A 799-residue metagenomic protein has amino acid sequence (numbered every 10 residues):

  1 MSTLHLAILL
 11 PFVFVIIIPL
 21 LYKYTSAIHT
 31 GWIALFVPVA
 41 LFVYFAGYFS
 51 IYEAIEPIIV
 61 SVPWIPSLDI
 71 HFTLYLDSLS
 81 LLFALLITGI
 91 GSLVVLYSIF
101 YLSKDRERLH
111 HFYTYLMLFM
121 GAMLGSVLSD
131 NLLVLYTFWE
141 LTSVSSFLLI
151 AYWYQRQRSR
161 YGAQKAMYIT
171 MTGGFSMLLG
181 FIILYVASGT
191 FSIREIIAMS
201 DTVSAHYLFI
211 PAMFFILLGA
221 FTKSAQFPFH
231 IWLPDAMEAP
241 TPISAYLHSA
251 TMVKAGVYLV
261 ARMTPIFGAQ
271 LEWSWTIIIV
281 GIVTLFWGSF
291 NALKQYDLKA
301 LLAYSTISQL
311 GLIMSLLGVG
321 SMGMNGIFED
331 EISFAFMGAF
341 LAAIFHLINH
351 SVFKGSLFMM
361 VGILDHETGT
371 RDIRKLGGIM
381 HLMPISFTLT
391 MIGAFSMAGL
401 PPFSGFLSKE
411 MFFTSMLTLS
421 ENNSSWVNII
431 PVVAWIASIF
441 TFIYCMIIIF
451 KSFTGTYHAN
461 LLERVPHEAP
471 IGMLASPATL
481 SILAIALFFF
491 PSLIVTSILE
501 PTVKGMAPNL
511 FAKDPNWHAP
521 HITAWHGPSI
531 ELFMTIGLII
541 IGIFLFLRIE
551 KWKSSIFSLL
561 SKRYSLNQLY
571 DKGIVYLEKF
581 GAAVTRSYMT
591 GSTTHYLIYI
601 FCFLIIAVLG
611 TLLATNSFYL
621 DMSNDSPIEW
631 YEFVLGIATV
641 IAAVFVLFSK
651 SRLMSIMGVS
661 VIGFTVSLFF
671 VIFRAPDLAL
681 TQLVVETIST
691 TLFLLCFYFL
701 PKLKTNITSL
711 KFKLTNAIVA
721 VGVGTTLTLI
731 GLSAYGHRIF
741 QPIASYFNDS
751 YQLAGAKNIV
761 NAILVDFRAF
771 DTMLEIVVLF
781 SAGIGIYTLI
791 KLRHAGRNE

Functional and structural regions predicted by a protein language model:
M1-T3, A675-T690: Membrane-embedded alpha-helical segments of integral membrane proteins
M1-T496, I522-W552, E578, H595-T615 (+5 more regions): ...captures the hydrophobic TM-helix bundle architecture rather than a specific catalytic motif, and can also fire on
A255, N706-I707, E799: Low-complexity, flexible helical/coil segments
L493-M657, V661, T665-F670, D677-T681 (+1 more regions): Aromatic-capped, Gly/Pro-kinked transmembrane alpha-helices
M657, V684-I688, F693-F697: Conserved RecA-like P-loop NTPase helicase motor core
I672-F673, C696: Conserved thiamine diphosphate
F699-K711: Cytosolic-side transmembrane helix boundary signature
